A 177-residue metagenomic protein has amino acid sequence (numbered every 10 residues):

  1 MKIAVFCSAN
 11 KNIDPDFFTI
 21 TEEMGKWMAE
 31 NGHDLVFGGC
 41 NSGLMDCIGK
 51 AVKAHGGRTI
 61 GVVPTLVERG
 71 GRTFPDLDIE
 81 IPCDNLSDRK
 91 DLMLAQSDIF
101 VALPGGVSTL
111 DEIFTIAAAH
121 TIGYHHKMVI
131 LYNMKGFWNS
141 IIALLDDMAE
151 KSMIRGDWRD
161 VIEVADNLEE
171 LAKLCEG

Functional and structural regions predicted by a protein language model:
M1-Q96, Y132-E176: A cross-family phosphate/adenosyl-ligand binding-site feature
T59, Y124-K127: Short, structured loop/turn "capping" segments at alpha-beta junctions
D88-G123, I130: Active-site/ligand-binding-proximal alpha/beta "capping" segment
